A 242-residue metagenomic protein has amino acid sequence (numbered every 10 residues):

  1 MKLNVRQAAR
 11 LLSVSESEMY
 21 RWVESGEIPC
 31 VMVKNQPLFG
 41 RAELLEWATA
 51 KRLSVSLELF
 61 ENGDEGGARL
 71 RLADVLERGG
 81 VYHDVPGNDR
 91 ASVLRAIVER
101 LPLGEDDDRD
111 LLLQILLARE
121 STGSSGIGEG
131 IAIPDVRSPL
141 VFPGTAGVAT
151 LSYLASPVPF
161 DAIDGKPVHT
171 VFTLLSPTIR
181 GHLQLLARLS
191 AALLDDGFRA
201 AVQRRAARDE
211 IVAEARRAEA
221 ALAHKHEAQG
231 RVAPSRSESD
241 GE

Functional and structural regions predicted by a protein language model:
M1-E242: Cytosolic covalent-transfer regions centered on His/Cys nucleophiles that carry phosphoryl or persulfide groups
